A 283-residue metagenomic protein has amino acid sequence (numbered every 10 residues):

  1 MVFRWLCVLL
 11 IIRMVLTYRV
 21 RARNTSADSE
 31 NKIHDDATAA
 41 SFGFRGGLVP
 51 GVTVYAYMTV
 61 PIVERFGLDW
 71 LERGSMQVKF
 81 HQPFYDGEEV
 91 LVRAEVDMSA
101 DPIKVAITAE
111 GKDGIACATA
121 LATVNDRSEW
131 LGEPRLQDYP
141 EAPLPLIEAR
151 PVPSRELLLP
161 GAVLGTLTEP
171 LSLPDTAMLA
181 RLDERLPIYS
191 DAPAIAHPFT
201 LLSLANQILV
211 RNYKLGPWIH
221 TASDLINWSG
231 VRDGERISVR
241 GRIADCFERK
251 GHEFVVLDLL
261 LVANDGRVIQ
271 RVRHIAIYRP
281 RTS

Functional and structural regions predicted by a protein language model:
F3, V8-R73, E129-A222, S283: Hot-dog-fold acyl-thioester-processing enzymes
F3-V20, Q82-R155, N227-S283: HotDog/MaoC-like acyl-thioester-processing domains
T53-V96, A100, T119, P198-I243 (+1 more regions): Hydrophobic beta-strand-centered segment that forms part of the acyl-chain substrate-binding groove
